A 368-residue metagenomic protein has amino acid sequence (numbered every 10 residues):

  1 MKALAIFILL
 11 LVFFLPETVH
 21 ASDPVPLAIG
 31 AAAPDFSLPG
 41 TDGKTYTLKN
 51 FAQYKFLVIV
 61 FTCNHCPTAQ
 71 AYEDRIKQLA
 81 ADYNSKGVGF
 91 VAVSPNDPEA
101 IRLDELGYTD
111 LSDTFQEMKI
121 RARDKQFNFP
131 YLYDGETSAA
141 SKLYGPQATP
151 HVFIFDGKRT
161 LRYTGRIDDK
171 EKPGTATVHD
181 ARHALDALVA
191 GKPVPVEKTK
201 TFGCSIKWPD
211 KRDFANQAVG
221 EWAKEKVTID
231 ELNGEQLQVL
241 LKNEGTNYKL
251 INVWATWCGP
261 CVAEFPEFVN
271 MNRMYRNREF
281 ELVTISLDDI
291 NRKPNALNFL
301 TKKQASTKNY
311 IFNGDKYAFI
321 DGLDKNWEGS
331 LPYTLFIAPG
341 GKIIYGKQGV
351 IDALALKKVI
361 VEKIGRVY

Functional and structural regions predicted by a protein language model:
M1-P24: Bacterial Sec-dependent N-terminal signal peptides
T18-D35, T177-V178, R182, L188 (+4 more regions): N-proximal helix/coil linker or "cap" segments that precede and/or mark the start of modular domains
F36, P150-I167, L331-G346: A short, hydrophobic beta-strand/beta-hairpin element that forms part of a small beta-sheet core
F36-L57, T228-K249, V269-M274, I320-L323: A short beta-strand-turn-helix
K55-L57, T62-H65, N247-K249, V253-W257 (+2 more regions): Short pre-active-site segment immediately N-terminal to redox-active cysteine/selenocysteine motifs in thiol-based
C63-R75, V253-N270: Conserved redox-active cysteine motifs that mediate thiol-disulfide chemistry, especially di-cysteine Cys-X(1-2)-Cys
G87-L111, F127-T137, E279-K293, A305-D315: Thiol-based oxidoreductase modules, predominantly thioredoxin-like and allied folds used for disulfide exchange
D110-T149, F153-I154, R162, L297-L331: Short, internal strand/loop/helix patches that form the active-site neighborhood or redox-interaction surface
